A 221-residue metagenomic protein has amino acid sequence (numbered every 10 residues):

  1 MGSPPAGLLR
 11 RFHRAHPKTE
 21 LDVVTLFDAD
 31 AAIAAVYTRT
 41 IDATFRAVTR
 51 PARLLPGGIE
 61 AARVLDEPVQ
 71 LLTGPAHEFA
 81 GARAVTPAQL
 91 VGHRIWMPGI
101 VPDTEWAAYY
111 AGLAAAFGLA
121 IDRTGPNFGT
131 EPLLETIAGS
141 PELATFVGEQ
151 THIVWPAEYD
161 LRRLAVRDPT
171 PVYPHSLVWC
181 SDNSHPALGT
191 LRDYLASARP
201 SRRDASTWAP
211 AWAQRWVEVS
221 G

Functional and structural regions predicted by a protein language model:
M1-A34, F45-R46: N-terminal winged-helix
P4-R11, A52, H93-F117, S206-A209: Secondary-structure junction motif
F12, V36, L71, Q89-L90 (+2 more regions): Residue-level signal for nonpolar/aromatic packing positions in well-ordered secondary structure
R14-K18, Q150-Y159, D168-G221: C-terminal effector-binding regulatory domain of bacterial HTH transcription factors
D28-I33, Y37-I41, G99-R162: Hydrophobic hinge/microswitch elements
A29-Y37, V48-A62, F79-A80: Ligand-binding clamshell of periplasmic/extracellular solute-binding protein-like
L54-A62, E67, E131-N183: Beta-alpha-beta core module
I59-V69, T73-I95: Flexible hinge/capping segments at coil-to-helix
